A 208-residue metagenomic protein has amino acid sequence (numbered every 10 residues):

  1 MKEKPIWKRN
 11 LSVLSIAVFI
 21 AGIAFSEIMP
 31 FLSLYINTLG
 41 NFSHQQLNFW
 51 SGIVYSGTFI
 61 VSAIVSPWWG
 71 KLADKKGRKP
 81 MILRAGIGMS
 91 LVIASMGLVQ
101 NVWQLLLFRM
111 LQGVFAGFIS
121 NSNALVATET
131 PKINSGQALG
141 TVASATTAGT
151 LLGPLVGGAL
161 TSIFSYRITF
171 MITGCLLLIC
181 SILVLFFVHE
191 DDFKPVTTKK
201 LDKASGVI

Functional and structural regions predicted by a protein language model:
M1-K8, E190-I208: Juxtamembrane intracellular "pre-TM" segments in multi-pass secondary transporters
W7-Y55: Helix-loop boundary and gating motifs at the non-cytosolic
F19, V92, W103-G117: Hydrophobic core of transmembrane alpha-helices in multi-pass small-molecule transporters, especially MFS/SLC-type
S33, G149-T161, S165: Small-residue (Gly/Pro/Ala) motifs that create kinks and tight helix-helix packing interfaces
F59-P67, G117, T150-L151: Residue-level signature of mid-helix packing/kink "hotspots" within the transmembrane helices of 12-pass Major
A63-Q100: Conserved MFS/SLC helix-loop-helix module at the cytosolic interface between two early adjacent transmembrane helices
F108-T147: Cytoplasmic helix-loop-helix junction between adjacent transmembrane helices in 12-TM secondary transporters
I168-F186: Symmetry-related core transmembrane helices of the 12-TM Major Facilitator Superfamily/SLC fold
